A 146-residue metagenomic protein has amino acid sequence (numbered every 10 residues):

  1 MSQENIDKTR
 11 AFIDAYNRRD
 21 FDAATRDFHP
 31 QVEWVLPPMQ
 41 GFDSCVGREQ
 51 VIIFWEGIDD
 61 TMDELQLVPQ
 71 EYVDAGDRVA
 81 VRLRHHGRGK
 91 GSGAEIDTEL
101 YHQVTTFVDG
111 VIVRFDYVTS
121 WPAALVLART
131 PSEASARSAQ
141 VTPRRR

Functional and structural regions predicted by a protein language model:
M1-R146: C-terminal and inter-domain tail/linker signature
